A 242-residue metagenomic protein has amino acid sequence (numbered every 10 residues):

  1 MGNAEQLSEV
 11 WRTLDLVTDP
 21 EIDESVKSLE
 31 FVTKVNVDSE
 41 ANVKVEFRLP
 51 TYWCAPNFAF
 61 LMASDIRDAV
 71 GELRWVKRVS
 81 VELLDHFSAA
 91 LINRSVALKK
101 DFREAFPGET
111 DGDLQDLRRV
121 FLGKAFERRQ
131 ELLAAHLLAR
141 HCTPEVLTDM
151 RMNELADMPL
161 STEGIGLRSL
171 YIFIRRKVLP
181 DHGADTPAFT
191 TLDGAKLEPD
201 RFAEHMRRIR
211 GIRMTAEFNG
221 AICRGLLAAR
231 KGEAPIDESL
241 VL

Functional and structural regions predicted by a protein language model:
M1-Y52, N57-L242: Domain-level signature for proteins that mediate thiol-based redox and metal-cofactor handling
